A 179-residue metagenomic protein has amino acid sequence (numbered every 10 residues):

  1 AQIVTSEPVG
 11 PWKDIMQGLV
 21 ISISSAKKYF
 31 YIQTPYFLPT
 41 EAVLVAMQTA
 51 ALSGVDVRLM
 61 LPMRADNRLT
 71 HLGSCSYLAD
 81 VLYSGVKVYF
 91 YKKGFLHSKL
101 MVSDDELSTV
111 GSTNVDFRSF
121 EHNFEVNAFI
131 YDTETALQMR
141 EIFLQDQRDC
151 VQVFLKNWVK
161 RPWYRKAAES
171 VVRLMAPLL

Functional and structural regions predicted by a protein language model:
A1-L179: Charged, low-complexity intrinsically disordered terminal segments
